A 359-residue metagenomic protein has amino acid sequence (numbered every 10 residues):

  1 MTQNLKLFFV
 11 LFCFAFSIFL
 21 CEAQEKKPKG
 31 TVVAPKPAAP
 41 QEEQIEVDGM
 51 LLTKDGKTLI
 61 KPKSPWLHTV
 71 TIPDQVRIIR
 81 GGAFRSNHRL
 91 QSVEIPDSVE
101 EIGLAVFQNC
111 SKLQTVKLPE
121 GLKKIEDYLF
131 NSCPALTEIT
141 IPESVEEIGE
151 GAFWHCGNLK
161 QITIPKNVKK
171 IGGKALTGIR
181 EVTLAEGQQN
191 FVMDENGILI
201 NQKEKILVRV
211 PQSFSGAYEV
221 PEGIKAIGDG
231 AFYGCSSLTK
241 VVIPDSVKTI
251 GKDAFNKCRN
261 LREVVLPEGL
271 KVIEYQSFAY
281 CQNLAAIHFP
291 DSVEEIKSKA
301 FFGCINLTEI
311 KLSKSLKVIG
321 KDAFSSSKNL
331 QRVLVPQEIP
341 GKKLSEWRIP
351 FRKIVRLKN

Functional and structural regions predicted by a protein language model:
M1-F9: Bacterial N-terminal signal peptides that target proteins for export
F9-I18: Bacterial N-terminal signal peptides
C21-E25: Boundary at the C-terminal end of the N-terminal hydrophobic targeting segment
G30-L51, K63-I78, H88-E101, S111-K124 (+11 more regions): Structural signature of tandem-repeat unit edges
G81-A83, G103-V106, E126-L129, G149-A152 (+7 more regions): Consensus positions within tandem repeat domains that build extended binding/scaffold surfaces
L176, S345-I349: A structural signal for leucine-rich repeat
